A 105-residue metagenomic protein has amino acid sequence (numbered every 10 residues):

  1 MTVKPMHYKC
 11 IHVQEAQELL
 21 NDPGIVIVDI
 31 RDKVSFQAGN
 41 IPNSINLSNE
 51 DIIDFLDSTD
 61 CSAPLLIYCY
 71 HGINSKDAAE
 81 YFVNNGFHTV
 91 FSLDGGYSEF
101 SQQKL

Functional and structural regions predicted by a protein language model:
M1-I25, D32-P64, Y70-L105: Rhodanese-like catalytic fold shared by cysteine-dependent sulfurtransferases and DSP/PTP-type phosphatases
